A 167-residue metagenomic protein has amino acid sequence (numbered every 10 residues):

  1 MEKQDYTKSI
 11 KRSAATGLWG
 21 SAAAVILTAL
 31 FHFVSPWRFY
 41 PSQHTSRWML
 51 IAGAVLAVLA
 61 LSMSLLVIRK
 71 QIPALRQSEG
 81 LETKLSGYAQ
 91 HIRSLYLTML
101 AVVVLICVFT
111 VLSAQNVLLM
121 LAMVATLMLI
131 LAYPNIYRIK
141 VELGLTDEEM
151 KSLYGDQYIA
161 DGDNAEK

Functional and structural regions predicted by a protein language model:
M1-T7: Short, Lys/Arg-rich, polar N-terminal cytosolic tail immediately upstream of the first transmembrane signal-anchor
A14-A24, Q90-M99: Select subsegments of transmembrane alpha-helices in polytopic membrane proteins, especially boundary-proximal
V34-H44: Membrane-interface helix termini and inter-helical loops of multi-pass transporters
T45-L61: Alpha-helical transmembrane segments
S64-K84: Membrane-helix interface/capping segments
G87-L95, K151-K167: Cytosolic juxtamembrane regulatory segments of multi-pass membrane proteins
M99-L121: Alpha-helical transmembrane segments and their membrane-interface junctions in multi-pass membrane proteins
M123-I159: Alpha-helical transmembrane segments and their immediate juxtamembrane interface regions
